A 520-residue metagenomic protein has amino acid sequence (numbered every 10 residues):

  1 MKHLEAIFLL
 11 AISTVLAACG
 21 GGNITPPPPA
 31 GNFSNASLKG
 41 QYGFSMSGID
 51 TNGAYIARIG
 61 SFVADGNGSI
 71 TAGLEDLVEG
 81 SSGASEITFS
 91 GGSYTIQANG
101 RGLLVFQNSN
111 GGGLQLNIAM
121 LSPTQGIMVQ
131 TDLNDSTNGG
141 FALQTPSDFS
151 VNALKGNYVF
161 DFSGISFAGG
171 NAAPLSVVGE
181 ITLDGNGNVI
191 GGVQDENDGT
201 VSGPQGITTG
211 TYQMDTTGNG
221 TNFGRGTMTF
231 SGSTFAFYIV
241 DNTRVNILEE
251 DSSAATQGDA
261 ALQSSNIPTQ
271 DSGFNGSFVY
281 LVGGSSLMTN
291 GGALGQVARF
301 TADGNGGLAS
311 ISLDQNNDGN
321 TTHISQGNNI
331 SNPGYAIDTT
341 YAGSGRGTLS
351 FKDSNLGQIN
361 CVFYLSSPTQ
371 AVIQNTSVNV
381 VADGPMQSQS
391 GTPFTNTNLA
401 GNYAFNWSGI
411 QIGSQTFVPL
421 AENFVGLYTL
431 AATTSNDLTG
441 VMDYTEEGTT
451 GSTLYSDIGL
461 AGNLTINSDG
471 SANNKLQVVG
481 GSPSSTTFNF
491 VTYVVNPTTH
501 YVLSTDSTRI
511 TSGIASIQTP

Functional and structural regions predicted by a protein language model:
M1-F8: Bacterial N-terminal signal peptides that target proteins for export
F8-A17: Bacterial N-terminal signal peptides
C19-P520: Mature soluble binding/inhibitory domains
